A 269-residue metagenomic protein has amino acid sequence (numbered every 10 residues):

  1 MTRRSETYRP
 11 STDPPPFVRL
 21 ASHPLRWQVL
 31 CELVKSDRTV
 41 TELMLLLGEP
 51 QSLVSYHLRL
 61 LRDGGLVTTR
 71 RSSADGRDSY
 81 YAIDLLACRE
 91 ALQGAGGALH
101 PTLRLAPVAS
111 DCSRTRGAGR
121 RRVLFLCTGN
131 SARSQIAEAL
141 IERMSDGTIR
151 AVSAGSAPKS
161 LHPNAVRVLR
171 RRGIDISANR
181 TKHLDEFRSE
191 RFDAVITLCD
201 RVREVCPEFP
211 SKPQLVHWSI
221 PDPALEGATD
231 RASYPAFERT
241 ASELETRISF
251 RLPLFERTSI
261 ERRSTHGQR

Functional and structural regions predicted by a protein language model:
T2-D13, L86-F125: Amphipathic alpha-helical dimerization/coiled-coil segments that flank or bridge DNA-binding/regulatory modules
T12-L53, D78-L86: N-terminal helix-turn-helix DNA-binding core of bacterial DNA-binding proteins
L58-R59: Short, hydrophobic-biased segments on the C-terminal half of alpha helices that form "recognition helices"
D63-A74: Beta-hairpin "wing" of winged helix-turn-helix
D111-D185: Conserved active-site segments centered on acidic
G129-S131, D200-R203: Short glycine-rich anion-binding loops that position phosphate/pyrophosphate groups of nucleotides and phosphorylated
S177-F192, R201-R203: S-adenosyl-L-methionine/SAH cofactor-binding core of RNA-modifying enzymes
C206-R269: Phosphate-binding/catalytic loops
